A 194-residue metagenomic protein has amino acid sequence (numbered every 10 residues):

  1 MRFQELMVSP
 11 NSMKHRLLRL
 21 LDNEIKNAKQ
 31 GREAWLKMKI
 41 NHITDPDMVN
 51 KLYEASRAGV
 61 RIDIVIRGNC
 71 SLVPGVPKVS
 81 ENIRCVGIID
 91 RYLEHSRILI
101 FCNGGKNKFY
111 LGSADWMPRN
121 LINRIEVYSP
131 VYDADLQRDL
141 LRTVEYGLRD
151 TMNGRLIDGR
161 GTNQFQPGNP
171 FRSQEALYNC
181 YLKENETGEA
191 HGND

Functional and structural regions predicted by a protein language model:
M1-F3, P10-D194: PLD/PLD-like phosphodiesterase catalytic module centered on the HKD motif
